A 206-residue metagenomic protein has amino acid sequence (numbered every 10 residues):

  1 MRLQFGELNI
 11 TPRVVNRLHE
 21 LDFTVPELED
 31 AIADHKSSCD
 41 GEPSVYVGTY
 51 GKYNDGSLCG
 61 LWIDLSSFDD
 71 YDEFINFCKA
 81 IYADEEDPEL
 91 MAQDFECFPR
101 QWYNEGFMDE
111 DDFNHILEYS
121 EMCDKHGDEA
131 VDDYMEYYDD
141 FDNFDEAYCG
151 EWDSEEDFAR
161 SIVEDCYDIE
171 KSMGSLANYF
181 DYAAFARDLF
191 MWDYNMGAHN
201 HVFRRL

Functional and structural regions predicted by a protein language model:
M1-D40: Ribonuclease/tRNase effector modules and their secretory precursors
L18, I63, D181: Residue-level signature of catalytic and energy-coupling elements of molecular machines, predominantly ATP/GTP-dependent
C39-D84: N-terminal ordered "arm"
P43-G48, G60-D64, E89-Q93, D193-L206: Ordered hydrophobic segments in well-structured contexts
T49-K52, A159-L206: Acidic, proline/glycine-rich low-complexity IDRs
D69-D140: Structured domain cores in non-transmembrane regions
H126-Y167, F203-L206: Extracytoplasmic/secretory-pathway segments with low complexity and glycosylation-like composition
